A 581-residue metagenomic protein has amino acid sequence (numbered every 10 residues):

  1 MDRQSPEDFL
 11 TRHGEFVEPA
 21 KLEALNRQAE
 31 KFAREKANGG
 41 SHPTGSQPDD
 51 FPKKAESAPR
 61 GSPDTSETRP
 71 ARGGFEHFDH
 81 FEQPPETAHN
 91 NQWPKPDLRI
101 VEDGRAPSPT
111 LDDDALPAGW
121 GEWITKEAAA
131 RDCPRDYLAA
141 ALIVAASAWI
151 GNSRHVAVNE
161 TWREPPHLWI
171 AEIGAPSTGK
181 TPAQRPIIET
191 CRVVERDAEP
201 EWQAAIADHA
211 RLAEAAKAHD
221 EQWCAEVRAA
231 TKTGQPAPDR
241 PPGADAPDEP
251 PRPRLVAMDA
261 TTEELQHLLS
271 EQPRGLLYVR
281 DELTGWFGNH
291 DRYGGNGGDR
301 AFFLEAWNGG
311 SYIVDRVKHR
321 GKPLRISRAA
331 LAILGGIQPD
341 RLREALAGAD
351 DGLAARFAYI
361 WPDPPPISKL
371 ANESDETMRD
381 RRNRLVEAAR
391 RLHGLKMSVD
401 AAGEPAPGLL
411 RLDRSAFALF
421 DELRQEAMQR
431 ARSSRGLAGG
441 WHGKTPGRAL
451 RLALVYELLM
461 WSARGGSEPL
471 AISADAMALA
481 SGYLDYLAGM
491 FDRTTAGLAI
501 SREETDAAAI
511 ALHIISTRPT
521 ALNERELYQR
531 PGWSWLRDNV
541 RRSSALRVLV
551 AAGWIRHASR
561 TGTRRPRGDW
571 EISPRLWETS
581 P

Functional and structural regions predicted by a protein language model:
M1-L10, T65: Bacterial/eukaryotic Sec-type N-terminal signal peptides
R3-P6, E18, L22, A507 (+1 more regions): Short amphipathic alpha-helical segments that mediate assembly, nucleic-acid/protein binding, or membrane association
F9-G45, F51, S57-A58, E76: N-terminal intrinsically disordered, low-complexity tails
P48-F51, A55-D64, R69-P581: Phosphate-handling catalytic cores of nucleic-acid transaction enzymes
